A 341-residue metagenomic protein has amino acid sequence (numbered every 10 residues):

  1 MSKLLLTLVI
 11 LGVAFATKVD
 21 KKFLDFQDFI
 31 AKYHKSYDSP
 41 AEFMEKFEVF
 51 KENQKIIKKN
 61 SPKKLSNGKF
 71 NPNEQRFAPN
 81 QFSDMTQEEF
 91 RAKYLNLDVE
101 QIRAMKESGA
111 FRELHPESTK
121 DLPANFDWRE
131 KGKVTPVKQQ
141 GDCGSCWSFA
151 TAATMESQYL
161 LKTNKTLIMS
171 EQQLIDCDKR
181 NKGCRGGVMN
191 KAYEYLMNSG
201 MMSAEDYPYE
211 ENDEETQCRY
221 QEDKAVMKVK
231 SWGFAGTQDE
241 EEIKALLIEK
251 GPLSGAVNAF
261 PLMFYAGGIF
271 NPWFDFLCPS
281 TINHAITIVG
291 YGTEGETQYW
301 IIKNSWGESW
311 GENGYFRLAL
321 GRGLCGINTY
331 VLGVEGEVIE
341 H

Functional and structural regions predicted by a protein language model:
K3-L8, V13-H341: Catalytic-core signature of thiol
